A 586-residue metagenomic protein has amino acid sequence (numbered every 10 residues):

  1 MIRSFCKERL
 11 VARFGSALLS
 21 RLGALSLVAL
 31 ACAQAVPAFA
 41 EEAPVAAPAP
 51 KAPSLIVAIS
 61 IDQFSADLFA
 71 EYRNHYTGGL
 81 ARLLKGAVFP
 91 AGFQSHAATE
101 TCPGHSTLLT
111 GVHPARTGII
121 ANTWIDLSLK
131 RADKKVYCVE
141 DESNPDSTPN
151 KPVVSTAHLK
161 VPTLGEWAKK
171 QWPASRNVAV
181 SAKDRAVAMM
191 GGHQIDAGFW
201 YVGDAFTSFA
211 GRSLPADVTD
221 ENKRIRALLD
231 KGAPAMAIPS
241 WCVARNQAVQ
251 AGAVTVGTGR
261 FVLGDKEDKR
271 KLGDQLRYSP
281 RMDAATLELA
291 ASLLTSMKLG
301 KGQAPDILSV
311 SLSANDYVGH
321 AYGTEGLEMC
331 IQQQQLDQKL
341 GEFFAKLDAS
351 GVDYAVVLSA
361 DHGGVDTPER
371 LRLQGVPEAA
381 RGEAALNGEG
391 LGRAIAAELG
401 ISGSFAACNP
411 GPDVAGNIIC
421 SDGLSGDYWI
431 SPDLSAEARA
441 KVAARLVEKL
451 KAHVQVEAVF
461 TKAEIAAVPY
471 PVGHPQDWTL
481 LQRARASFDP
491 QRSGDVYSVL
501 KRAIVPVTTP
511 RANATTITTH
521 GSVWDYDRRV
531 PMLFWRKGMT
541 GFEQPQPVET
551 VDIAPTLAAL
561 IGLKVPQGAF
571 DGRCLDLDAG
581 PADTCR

Functional and structural regions predicted by a protein language model:
A17-Q34: Bacterial N-terminal signal peptides
E41-V88: Active-site-proximal N-terminal segment of extracellular/periplasmic enzymes that hydrolyze or transfer
P53-S65, L83-L84, L108, A168 (+7 more regions): Beta-strand elements within well-structured catalytic alpha/beta cores of enzymes that handle phosphate/sulfate esters
F69, L276-G302, N315-V356, L557: A long, amphipathic alpha-helix that forms part of the scaffold/cap immediately adjacent to metal-dependent active
A70-T117, R176-V180: Short, structured active-site-proximal loop/turn typified by the sulfatase FGly-forming signature C/S-X-P-X-R
A81-R82, V161-K170, G423-F460, E464-A466 (+2 more regions): Non-catalytic, well-ordered alpha-helical segments in soluble enzyme domains
A91, N122-V153, H193, A197 (+5 more regions): Secreted, luminal/periplasmic, and some membrane-associated catalytic domains that remodel anionic oxygen-ester
V112-H113, I119-A304, S313-H320, A452-V454 (+2 more regions): His/Asp/Glu-rich, glycine-adjacent segments that coordinate divalent cations and/or stabilize oxyanion chemistry on
